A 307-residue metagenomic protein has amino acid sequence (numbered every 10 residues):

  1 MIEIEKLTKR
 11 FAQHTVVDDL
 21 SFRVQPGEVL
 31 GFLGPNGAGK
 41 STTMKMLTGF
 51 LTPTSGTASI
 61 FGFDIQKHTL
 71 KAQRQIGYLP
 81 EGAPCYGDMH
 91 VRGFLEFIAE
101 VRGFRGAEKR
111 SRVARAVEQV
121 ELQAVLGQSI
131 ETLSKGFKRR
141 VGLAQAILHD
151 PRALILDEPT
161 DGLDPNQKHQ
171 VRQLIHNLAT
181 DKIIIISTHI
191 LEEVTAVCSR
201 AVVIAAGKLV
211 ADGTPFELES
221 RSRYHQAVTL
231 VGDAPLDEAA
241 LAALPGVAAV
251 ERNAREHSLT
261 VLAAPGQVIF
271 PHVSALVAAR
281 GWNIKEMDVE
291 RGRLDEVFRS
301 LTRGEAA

Functional and structural regions predicted by a protein language model:
I2-I4, K9-A206, V210-A211: ABC transporter nucleotide-binding domains
K9, A249-R252, V289: Hydrophobic/anchoring residues in structured secondary elements
K9, F22, V228-G232, V261 (+1 more regions): Preference for bulky hydrophobic residues occupying beta-strand positions in well-ordered beta-sheet regions
V16, G77, G103, S220-Y224 (+2 more regions): A generic structural signal for secondary-structure junctions that act as hinges or helix/strand caps at the edges
F97, R115, A239, A275 (+1 more regions): Surface-exposed charge patches
V171-A264: ABC transporter nucleotide-binding domain
A264-A307: C-terminal coupling/interaction segments
